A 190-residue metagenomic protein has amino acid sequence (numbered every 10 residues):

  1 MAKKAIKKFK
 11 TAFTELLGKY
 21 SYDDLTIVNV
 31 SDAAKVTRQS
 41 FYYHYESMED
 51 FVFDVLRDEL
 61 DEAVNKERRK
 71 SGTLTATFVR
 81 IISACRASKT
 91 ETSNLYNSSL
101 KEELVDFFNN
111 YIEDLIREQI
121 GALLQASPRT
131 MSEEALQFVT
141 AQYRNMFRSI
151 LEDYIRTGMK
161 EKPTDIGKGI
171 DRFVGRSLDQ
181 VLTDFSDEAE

Functional and structural regions predicted by a protein language model:
A2-T14, D23-D24, D32-K35, Y42-T75 (+1 more regions): An amphipathic alpha-helix adjacent to DNA-recognition modules
F13-L17, L60, V64, R86 (+1 more regions): Regular secondary-structure segments
S21-D24, K160: Residue at a beta-strand N-cap/secondary-structure junction
K66-E67, K89-S99, I120-S127, Y154-G158 (+2 more regions): Secondary-structure edge/capping motif, primarily at the C-terminal ends of alpha-helices and the immediately following
G72-T90, A141, N145, S149 (+1 more regions): Amphipathic alpha-helical segments that line or abut small-molecule/effector binding pockets and mediate allosteric
E102-P128, E134-E152, D179: Amphipathic alpha-helical packing segments from all-alpha helical-bundle domains
R156-E190: C-terminal peripheral helix-coil segments that are non-catalytic and often amphipathic
